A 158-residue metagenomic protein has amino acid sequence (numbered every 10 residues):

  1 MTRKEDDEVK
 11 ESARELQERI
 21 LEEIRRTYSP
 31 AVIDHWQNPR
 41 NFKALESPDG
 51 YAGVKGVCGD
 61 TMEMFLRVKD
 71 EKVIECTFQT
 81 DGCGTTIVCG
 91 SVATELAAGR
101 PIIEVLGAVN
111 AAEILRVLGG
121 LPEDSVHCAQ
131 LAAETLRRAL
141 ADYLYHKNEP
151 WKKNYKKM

Functional and structural regions predicted by a protein language model:
M1-E46, Y51, R100-M158: C-terminal binding/interaction regions
R25, S29, K55-V57, T86: Hydrophobic alpha-helical segments and helix-packing faces
D34, N38-V73, T77: Structured beta-strand/loop patches that form or line metal/cofactor-binding pockets in enzymes
V57, R67-Q130: Active-site- and interface-proximal helix/loop "cap" or "latch" segments in soluble metabolic and energy-transducing
